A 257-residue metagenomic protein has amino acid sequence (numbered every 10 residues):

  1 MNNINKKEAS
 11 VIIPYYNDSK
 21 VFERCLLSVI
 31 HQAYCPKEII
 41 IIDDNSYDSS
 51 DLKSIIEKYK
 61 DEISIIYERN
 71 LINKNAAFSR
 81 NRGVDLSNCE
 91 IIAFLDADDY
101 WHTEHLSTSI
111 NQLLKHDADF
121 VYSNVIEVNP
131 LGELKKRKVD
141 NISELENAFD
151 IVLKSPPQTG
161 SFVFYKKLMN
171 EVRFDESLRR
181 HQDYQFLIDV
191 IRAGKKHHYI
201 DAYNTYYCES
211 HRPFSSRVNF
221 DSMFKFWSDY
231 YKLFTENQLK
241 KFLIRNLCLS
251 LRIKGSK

Functional and structural regions predicted by a protein language model:
M1-N5, L27, Q185, R192 (+2 more regions): C-terminal subregions of glycosyltransferases and related glycan-biosynthesis enzymes
D18-H31: Short, well-formed alpha-helical segments that are part of the catalytic scaffolds of diverse glycosyltransferases
D43-S54, I72, D96: A conserved acidic beta->alpha catalytic loop
S49, D99-Q112: Acidic donor-binding/catalytic loop of UDP-sugar-dependent glycosyltransferases, especially processive GT2
D61, F78, S107-L168, S216-F220 (+1 more regions): Flexible acidic/His/Gly-enriched loops in nucleotide-sugar-dependent glycosyltransferase catalytic domains
N70-S87, T108: Glycine-rich, basic loop-to-helix element that forms the pyrophosphate-binding segment of sugar-nucleotide handling
I92: Short aromatic/hydrophobic "clamp" motif used to bind/position activated sugar donors
L145-S222: Conserved nucleotide-sugar donor-binding catalytic segment
